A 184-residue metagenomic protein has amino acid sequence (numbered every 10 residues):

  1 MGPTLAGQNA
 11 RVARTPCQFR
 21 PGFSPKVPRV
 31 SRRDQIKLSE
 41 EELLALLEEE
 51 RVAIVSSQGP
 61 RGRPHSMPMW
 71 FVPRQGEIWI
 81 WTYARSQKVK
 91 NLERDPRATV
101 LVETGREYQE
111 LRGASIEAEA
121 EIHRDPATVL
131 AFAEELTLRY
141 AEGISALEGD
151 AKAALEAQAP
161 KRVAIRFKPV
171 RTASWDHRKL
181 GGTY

Functional and structural regions predicted by a protein language model:
F23, V27-L38, L111-Y184: Charged, gly/pro-rich active-site loop segments
R32-A53: Short, basic/aromatic recognition patches
E50-A84, L92, T99-T104, R112: Short beta-strand segments
E107: AMP-binding (ANL) adenylation modules
